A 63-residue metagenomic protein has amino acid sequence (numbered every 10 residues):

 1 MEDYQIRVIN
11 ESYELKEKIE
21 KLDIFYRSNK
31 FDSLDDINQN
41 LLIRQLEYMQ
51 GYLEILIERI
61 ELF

Functional and structural regions predicted by a protein language model:
M1-F63: Extended, charge-rich alpha-helical interface modules
